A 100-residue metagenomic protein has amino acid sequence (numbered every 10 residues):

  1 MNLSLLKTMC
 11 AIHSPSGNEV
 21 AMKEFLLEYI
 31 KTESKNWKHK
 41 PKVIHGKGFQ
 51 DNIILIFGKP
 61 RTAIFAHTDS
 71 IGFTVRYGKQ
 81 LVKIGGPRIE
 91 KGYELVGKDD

Functional and structural regions predicted by a protein language model:
M1-D100: N-terminal hydrophobic/helix-forming segments and targeting peptides
